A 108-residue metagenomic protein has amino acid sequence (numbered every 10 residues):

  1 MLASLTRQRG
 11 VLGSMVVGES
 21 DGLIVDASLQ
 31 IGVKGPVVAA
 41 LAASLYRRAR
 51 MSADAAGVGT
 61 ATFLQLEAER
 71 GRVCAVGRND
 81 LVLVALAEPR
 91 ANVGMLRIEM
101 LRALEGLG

Functional and structural regions predicted by a protein language model:
M1-G13, S20-G108: Acidic, low-complexity cytosolic segments
